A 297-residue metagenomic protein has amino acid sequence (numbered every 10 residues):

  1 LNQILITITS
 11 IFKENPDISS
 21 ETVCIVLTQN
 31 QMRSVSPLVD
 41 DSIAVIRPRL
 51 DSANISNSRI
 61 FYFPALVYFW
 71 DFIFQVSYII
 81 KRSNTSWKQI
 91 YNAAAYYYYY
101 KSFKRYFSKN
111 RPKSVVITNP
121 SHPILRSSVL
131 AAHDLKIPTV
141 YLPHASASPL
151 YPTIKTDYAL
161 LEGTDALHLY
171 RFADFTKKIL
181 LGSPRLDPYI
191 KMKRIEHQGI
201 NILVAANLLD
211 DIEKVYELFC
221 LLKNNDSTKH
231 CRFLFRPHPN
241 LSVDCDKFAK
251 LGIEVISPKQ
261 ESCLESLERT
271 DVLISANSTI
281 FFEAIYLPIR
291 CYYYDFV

Functional and structural regions predicted by a protein language model:
L1-S19, C24-D41, I46-R185: Active-site and donor-binding regions of nucleotide-sugar-utilizing enzymes
V23-V26, L203, R290: Conserved beta-strand elements of the Class I
V35-D41, L180-K247: Conserved catalytic-core segment of nucleotide-activated headgroup transferases in glycan assembly
T156, D174-T176, L180, T279-V297: Catalytic binding pocket for nucleotide-activated donors in carbohydrate/polymer assembly enzymes
N240-L287, C291-Y292: Donor nucleotide-activated moiety binding/catalytic core segment of transferases that use nucleotide-activated donors
